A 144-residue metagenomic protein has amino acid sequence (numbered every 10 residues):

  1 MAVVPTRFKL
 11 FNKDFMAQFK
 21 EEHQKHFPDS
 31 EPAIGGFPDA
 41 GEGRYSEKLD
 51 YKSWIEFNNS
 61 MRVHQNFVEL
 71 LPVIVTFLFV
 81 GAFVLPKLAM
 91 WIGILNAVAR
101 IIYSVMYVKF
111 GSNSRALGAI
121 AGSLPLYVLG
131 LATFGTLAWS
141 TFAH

Functional and structural regions predicted by a protein language model:
M1-K9, A97-S104: Transmembrane alpha-helical segments that form the membrane-embedded catalytic/substrate-channel core of multi-pass
V4-S53: Membrane-interface amphipathic/juxtamembrane segments adjacent to transmembrane helices
F57-N66, M90: Short, amphipathic, aromatic/basic-enriched membrane-interface segments that mark the entry/exit of transmembrane
Q65-L78: Core segments of transmembrane alpha-helices that mediate helix-helix packing or line hydrophobic substrate/ligand
P72, L95-Y103, P125, L129-A132: Membrane-embedded alpha-helical transmembrane segments of multi-pass integral membrane proteins
F83-L95, V108-L117: Transmembrane helix-loop-helix
I102-V128: Interfacial loop-to-transmembrane junctions
L131-H144: Juxtamembrane boundary at the C-terminal end of a transmembrane helix
